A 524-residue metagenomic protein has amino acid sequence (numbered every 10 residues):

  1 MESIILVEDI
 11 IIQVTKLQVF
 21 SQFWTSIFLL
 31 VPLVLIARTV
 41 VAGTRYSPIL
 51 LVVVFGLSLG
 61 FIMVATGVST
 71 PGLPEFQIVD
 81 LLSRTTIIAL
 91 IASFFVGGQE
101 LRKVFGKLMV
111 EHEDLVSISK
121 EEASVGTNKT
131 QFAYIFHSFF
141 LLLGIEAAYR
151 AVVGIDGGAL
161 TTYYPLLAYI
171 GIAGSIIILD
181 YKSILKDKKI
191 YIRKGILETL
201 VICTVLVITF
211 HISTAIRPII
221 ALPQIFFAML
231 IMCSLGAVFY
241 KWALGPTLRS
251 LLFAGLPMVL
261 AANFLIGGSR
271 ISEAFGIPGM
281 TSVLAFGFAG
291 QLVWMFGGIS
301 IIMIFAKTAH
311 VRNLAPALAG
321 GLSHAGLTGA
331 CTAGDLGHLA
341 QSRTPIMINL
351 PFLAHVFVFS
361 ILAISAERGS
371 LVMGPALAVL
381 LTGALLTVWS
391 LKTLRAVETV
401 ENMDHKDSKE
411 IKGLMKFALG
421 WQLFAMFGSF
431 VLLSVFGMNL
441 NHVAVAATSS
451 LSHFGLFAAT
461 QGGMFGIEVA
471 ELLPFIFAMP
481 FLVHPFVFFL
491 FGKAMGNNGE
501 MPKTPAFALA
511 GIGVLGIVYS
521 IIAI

Functional and structural regions predicted by a protein language model:
M1-I27, G106-T127, D180-C203, L244-G245 (+3 more regions): Intrinsically disordered, low-complexity non-transmembrane regions of multi-pass membrane transporters
E2-S83, A92, G97-K103, L197-S272 (+3 more regions): Structural signature of multi-pass alpha-helical membrane transport proteins
K16-L29, Q77-I91, T162-I170, I219-I231 (+3 more regions): Structural signature of hydrophobic alpha-helical transmembrane segments
Q22-L29, D80-S83, G106-A147, V201-I202 (+7 more regions): Entry/N-cap segments of selected transmembrane alpha helices and their immediately preceding amphipathic helices
V52-V64, S117, S124, A133-A147 (+7 more regions): Small-residue-rich segments of transmembrane alpha-helices in multi-pass membrane proteins, especially helix faces
R84-T85, I91-M109, E113-K182, A309-A354 (+1 more regions): Alpha-helical membrane segments and immediately flanking helix-loop junctions that form or couple to the substrate/ion
Y181-K241, S370-K416, V514: Core mid-bundle transmembrane helix pairs that form the ion/substrate translocation pathway in diverse multi-pass
I517-I524: Juxtamembrane boundary at the C-terminal end of a transmembrane helix
